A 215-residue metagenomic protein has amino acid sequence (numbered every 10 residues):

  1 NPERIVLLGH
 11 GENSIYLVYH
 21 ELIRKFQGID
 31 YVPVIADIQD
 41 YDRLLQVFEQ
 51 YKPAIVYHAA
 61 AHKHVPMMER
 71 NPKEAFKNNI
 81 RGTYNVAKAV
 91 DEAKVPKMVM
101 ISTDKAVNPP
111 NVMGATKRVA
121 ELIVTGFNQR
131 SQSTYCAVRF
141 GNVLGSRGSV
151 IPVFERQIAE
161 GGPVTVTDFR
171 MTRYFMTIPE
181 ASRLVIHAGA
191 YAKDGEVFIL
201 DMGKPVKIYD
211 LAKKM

Functional and structural regions predicted by a protein language model:
N1-K52, Y57: N-terminal Rossmann/SDR dinucleotide-binding element
P33, M100, A137-R139: Conserved beta-strand scaffold in the Rossmann-like NAD(H)/NADP(H)-binding core of dehydrogenases/reductases
V34-I35, K77, D168: Conserved residues in the N-terminal Rossmann fold of short-chain dehydrogenase/reductase
H58, H62-E121, G126-N128, Y135: Conserved Rossmann-fold NAD(P)-dependent oxidoreductase catalytic core, especially the SDR/UDP-sugar
E121-T172, E196-I199: Conserved beta-loop-beta element that borders a ligand/cofactor-binding pocket
S146-V153, T167-H187, K207-K214: Substrate-positioning beta->alpha
Y191-M215: Mid/C-terminal beta-alpha module of Rossmann-like enzyme folds, strongest in SDR-family dehydrogenases/epimerases
